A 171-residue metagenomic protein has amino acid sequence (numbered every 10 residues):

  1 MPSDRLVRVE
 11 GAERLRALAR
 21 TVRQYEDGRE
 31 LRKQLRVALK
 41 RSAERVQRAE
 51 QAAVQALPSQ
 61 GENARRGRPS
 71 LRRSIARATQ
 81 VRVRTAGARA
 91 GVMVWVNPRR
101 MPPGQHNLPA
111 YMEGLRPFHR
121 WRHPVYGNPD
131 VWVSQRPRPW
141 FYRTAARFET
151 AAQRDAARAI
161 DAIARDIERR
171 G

Functional and structural regions predicted by a protein language model:
M1-M93, R116-G171: Short, Lys/Arg-rich flexible segments
M93-P103: Secondary-structure transition/turn motif
P102, L108-P109, D166-G171: C-terminal/domain-terminus segments
H106-P117: Cross-kingdom TIR/SEFIR domain
